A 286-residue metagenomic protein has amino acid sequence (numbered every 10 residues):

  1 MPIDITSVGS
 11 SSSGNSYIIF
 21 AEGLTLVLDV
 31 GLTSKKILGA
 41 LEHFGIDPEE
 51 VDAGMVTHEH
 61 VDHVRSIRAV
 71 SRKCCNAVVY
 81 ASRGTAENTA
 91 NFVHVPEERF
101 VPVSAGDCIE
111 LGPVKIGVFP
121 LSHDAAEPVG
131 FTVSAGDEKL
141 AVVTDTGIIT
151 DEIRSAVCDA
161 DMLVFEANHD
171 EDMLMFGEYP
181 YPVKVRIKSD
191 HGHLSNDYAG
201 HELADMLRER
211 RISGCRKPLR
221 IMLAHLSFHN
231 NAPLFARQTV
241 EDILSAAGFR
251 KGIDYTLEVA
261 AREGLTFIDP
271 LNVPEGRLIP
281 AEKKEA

Functional and structural regions predicted by a protein language model:
M1-F44, V129-D145, M162: Conserved beta-strand hairpin/beta-sheet module of binuclear metal-dependent hydrolase folds, prominently
T6-S16, A53, T57-I67, A90 (+1 more regions): Structured catalytic core of nucleotide-sugar glycosyltransferases
L28-G31, V51-E59, Y80-R83, A141-T144 (+3 more regions): Active-site neighborhood of phospho(di)ester-bond hydrolases with catalytic His/Asp-centered motifs
S34-A81: Active-site metal-binding motif and surrounding structural segment of the metallo-beta-lactamase
R65-C75, A90-N91, N231-Q238: Metal-dependent catalytic neighborhoods of phosphoester/phosphodiester hydrolases
R83-G130, S134-D137: Metallo-beta-lactamase
E152-T256: Cap/insert and terminal regions of metallo-dependent hydrolase folds
L234-E241, S245-A286: C-terminal regulatory/interaction regions
